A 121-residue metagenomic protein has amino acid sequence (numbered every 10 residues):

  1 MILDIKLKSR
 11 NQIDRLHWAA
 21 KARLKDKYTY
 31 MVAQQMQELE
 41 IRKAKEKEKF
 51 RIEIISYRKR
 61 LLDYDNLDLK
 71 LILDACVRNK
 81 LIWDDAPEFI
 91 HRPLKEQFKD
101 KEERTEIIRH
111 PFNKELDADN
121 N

Functional and structural regions predicted by a protein language model:
M1-N121: Catalytic phosphate/metal-binding cores of nucleic-acid and nucleotide-processing enzymes, i.e., regions that mediate
